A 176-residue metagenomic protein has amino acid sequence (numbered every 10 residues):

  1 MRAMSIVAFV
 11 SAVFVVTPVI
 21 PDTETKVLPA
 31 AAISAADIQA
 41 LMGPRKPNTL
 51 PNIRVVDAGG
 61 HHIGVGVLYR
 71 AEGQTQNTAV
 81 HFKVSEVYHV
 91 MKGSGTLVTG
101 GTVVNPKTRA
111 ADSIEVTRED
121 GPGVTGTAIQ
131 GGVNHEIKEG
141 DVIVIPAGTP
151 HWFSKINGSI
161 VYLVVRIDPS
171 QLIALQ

Functional and structural regions predicted by a protein language model:
S5-P18: Bacterial N-terminal signal peptides
T17-K83, L175: A short, N-terminal "cap"/entry segment at the start of jelly-roll beta-barrel domains of the cupin/DSBH fold
F82-V103, D112-T125: Short, conserved beta-strand element in jelly-roll/cupin
V84, G131-G132, E139: Short, solvent-exposed loop/turn positions at domain surfaces that link secondary-structure elements or cap domain
V103-N105, I160: Short, surface-exposed beta-strand-loop junctions and turns on beta-sheet-rich folds
E136-I156: Conserved metal-binding segment of the jelly-roll/cupin
G158-A174: A short hydrophobic beta-strand segment most commonly corresponding to one strand of the jelly-roll/cupin
